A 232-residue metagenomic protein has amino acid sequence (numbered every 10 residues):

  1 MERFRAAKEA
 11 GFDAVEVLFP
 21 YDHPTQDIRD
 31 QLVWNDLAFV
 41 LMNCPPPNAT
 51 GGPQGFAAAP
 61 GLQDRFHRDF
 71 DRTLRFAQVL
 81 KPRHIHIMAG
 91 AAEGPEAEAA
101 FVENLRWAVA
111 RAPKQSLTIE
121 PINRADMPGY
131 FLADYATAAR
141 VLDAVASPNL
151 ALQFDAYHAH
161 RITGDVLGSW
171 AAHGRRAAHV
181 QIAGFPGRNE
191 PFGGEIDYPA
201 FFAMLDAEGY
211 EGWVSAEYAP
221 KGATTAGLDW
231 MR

Functional and structural regions predicted by a protein language model:
M1-K8, K81, P113-S116, L132-F154 (+1 more regions): Histidine-acidic metal/acid-base catalytic patches
M1-R72, Q78, S147, A151 (+3 more regions): N-terminal pre-domain/capping segments
E16, V40-N43, H86, T118 (+2 more regions): Conserved beta-strand positions in the central sheet of alpha/beta enzyme cores
Y21, P45-N48, A89-E93, P121-A125 (+3 more regions): Active-site-proximal loop/turn and secondary-structure-junction residues that shape catalytic pockets, frequently
T25, T50, P95, M127 (+2 more regions): Glycine/Thr-rich phosphate-binding loops of Rossmann-like dinucleotide-binding domains
D27-D36, N104-R111, S169-A172, A200-M204: Catalytic-core regions built around general acid/base machinery
Q54-A151, R161: Active-site acidic/histidine proton-transfer and metal-coordination neighborhood in alpha/beta enzyme cores
